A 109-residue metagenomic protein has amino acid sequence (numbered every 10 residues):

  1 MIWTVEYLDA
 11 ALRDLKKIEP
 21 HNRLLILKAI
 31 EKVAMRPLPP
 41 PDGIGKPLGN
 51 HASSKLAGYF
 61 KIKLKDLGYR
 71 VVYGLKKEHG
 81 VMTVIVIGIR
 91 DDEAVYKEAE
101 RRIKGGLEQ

Functional and structural regions predicted by a protein language model:
M1, G58-F60, Y69-V71: Residue-level marker for the onset of beta-strands and adjacent loop->beta junctions in well-ordered domains
M1-E31: Arg/Lys-rich, positively charged N-terminal/basic patches that mediate binding to nucleic acids
I2, L27, L56, H79-V81: A structure-centric signal for secondary-structure junctions around beta-strands
V5, F60, M82: A broad, low-specificity signal marking well-ordered, structured residues that form hydrophobic/aromatic
R13, L24, L64-Q109: Enriched for short, Lys/Arg-rich terminal
I18, V33-P37, G106: Solvent-exposed amphipathic alpha-helical surface segments
K32-K63: A short, surface-exposed loop/turn module that caps and links secondary-structure elements
